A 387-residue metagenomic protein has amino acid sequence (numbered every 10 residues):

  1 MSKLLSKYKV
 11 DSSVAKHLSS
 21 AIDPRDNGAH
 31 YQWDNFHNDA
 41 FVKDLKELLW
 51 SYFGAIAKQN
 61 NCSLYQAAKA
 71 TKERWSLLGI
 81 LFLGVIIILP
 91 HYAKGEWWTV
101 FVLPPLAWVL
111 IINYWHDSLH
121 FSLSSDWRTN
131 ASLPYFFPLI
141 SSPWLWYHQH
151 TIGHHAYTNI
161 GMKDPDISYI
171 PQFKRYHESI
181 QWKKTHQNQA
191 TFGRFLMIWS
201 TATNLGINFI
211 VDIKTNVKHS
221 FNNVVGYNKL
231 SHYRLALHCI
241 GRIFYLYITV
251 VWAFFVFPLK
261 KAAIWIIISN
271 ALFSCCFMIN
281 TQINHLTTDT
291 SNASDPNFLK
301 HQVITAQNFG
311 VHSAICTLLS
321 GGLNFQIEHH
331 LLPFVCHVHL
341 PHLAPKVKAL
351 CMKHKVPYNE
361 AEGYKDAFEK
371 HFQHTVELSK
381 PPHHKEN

Functional and structural regions predicted by a protein language model:
M1-Y31, N35, D39-K43, G79-L81: Histidine-anchored, small-residue-rich loop motif
D26-A29, K43-E47, G79-L83, P90-W97 (+2 more regions): Long, hydrophobic alpha-helical transmembrane bundles and adjoining juxtamembrane helices/loops of multi-pass integral
A29-A57, L205-S220: Short, charged cytosolic
Y65-I111, P138, Q187-N204, N228-N280: Alpha-helical bilayer-embedded segments of polytopic membrane proteins, i.e., transmembrane/intramembrane helices
V102-L230, S291-H383: Membrane-embedded catalytic scaffold of the fatty acid hydroxylase/desaturase
S122, I279-T290: Transmembrane-cytosolic junction motif
S269-I279, L286, K348-K353, P357: C-terminal, active-site-flanking charged/polar segments
